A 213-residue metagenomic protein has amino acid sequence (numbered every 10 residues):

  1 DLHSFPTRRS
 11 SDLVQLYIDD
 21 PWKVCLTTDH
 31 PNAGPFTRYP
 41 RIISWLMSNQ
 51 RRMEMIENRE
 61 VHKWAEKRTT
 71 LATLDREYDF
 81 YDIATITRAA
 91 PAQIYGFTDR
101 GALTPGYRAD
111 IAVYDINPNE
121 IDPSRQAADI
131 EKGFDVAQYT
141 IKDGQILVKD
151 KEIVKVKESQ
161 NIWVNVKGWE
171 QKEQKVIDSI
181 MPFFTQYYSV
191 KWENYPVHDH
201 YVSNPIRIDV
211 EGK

Functional and structural regions predicted by a protein language model:
L2-S10: Short, small-residue-biased leader/transition segments that mark boundaries at the very start of proteins
D12-L13, D99: A generic local structural motif
Q15-D19: Acidic (Asp/Glu)-rich catalytic clusters
W22-K23, G34-K213: Active-site microenvironment of metallo-dependent hydrolases
V24-T28: Hydrophobic faces of well-ordered beta-strands that scaffold small-molecule active sites in alpha/beta enzyme cores
P31: Active-site beta-loop-alpha junctions enriched in small/polar residues
